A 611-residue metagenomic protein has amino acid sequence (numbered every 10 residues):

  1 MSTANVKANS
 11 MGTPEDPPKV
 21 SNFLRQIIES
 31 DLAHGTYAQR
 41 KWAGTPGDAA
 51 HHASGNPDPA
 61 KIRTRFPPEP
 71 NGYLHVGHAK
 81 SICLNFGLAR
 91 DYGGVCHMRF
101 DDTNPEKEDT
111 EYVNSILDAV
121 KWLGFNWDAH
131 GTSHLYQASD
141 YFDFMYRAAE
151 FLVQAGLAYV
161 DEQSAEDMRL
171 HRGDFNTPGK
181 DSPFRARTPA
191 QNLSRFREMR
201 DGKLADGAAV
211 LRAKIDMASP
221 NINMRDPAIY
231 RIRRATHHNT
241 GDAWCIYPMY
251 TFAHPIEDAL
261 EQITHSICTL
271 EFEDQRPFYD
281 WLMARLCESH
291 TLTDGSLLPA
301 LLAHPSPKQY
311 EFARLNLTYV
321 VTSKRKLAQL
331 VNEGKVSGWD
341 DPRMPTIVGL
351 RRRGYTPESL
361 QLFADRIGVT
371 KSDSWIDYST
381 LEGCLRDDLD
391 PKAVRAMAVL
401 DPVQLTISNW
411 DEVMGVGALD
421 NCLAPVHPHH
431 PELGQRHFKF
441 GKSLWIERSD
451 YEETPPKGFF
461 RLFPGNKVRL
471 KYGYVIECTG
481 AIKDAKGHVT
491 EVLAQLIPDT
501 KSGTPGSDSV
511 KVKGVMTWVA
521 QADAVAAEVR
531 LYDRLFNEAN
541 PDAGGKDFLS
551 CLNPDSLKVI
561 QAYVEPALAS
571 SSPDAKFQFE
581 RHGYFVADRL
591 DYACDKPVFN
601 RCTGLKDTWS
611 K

Functional and structural regions predicted by a protein language model:
S2-D181, W244, E271-P307, R314-N316 (+2 more regions): N-terminal Rossmann-like or analogous alpha/beta NTP/dinucleotide-binding catalytic cores that position adenine
R63-G72, C96-T103, A259-I267, D341-I347 (+1 more regions): Glycine- and acidic
M98, N104, T110, Q137 (+6 more regions): Active-site cores that bind ATP or allylic diphosphates and position pyrophosphate for catalysis
E108-W122, F144, F151-Q154, R352 (+4 more regions): Charge-rich, well-structured scaffold segments of protease-associated domains
D140, S266-C268, V348-R352: Short, well-ordered beta-strand elements within core beta-sheets of diverse protein domains
R276, D280-L282, G295, E358-Q361 (+2 more regions): Core subunits and conserved enzymes of cellular information-processing and envelope-translocation systems across
L297-A300, H304-C384: Long, charged, mostly alpha-helical binding arms that flank functional sites
